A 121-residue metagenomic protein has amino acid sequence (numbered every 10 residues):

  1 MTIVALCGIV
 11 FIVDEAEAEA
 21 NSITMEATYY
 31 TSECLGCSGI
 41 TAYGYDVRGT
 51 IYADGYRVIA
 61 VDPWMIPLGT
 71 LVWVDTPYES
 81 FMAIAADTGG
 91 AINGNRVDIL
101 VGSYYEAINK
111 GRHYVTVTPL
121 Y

Functional and structural regions predicted by a protein language model:
M1-I9: Bacterial N-terminal signal peptides
C7, D14-Y121: Solvent-exposed, well-ordered loop and adjacent helix/strand elements within mature globular domains that form
